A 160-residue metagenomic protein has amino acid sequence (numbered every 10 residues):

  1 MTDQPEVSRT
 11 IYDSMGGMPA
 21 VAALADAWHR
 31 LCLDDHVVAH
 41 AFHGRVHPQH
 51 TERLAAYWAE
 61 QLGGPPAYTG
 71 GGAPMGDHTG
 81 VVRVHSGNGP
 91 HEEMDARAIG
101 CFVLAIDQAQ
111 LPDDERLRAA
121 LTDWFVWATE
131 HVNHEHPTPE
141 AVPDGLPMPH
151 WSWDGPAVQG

Functional and structural regions predicted by a protein language model:
T2-R9, A22-D114, R118-W124, A128-P137 (+1 more regions): Heme-based O2/NO sensor domains and their adjacent alpha-helical segments, primarily globin folds but also including
G16-G17: Glycine-centered helix-coil hinge/cap
H134-G160: Acidic/histidine-enriched, glycine/proline-rich intrinsically disordered or flexible terminal extensions
